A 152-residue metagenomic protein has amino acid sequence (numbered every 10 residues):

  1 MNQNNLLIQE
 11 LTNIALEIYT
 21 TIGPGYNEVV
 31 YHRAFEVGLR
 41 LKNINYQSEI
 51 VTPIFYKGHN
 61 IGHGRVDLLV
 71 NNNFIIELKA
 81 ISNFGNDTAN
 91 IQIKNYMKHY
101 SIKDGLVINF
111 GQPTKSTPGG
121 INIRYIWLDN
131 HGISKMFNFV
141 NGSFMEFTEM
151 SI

Functional and structural regions predicted by a protein language model:
M1-I22: Interdomain/boundary linker segments immediately adjacent to catalytic/signaling cores
L7, N27, Y31, T88-A89: Short amphipathic alpha-helical segments
G23, Y46, L68-S82, Y96: Conserved catalytic cores of phosphodiester-cleaving nucleases, focusing on short active-site segments
N27-N73, P113-L128, N138, F144-E149: Active-site metal-binding core of divalent-cation-utilizing nuclease and nuclease-like domains
K79-N138, M145, E149: Nucleic-acid nuclease catalytic cores
